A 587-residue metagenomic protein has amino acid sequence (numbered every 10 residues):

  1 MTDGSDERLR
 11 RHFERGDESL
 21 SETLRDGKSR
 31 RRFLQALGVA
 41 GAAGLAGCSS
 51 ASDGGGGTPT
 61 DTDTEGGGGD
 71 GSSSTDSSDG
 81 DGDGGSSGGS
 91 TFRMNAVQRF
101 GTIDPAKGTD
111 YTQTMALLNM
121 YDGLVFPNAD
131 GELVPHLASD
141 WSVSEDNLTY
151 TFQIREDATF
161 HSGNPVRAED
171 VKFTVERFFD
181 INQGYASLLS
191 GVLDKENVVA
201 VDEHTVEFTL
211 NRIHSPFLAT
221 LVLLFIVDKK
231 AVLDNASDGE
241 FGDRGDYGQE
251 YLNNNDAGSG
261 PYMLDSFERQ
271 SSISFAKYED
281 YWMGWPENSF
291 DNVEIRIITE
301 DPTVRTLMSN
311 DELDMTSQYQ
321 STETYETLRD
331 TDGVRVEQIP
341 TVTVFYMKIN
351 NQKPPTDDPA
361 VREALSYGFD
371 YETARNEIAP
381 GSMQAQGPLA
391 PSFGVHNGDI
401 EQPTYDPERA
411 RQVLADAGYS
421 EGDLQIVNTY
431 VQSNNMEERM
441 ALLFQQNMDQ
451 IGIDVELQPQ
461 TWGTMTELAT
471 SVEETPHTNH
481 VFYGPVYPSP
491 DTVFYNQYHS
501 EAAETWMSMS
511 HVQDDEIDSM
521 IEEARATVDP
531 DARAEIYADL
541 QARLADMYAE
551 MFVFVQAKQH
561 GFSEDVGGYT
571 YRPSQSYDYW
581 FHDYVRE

Functional and structural regions predicted by a protein language model:
M1-K28: N-terminal secretory signal peptides
R11, E18, Q113-E145, L224-S259 (+8 more regions): Short, solvent-exposed loop/beta-turn-alpha elements that line the ligand-binding surface or hinge of extracytoplasmic
S139-G184, E207, P355: Aromatic- and charge-enriched surface segment that lines or borders ligand/interaction sites
S190-E240: Surface-exposed binding/hinge segments that line and control ligand-binding clefts or catalytic entry sites
F217-L221, G258, D416-S433, H477-F482 (+1 more regions): Bilobed periplasmic-binding protein-like "clamshell/Venus-flytrap" ligand-binding domains
R269, N288, E300, A415-P485 (+1 more regions): Ligand/substrate-recognition segments at binding pockets and active sites
Y278-T327, D454: Ligand-site clamp/hinge motif
T356-Q446, Q450, Q513-S519, D539 (+1 more regions): Append "and occasionally in soluble cytosolic enzymes with long acidic Gly/Pro-rich linkers
